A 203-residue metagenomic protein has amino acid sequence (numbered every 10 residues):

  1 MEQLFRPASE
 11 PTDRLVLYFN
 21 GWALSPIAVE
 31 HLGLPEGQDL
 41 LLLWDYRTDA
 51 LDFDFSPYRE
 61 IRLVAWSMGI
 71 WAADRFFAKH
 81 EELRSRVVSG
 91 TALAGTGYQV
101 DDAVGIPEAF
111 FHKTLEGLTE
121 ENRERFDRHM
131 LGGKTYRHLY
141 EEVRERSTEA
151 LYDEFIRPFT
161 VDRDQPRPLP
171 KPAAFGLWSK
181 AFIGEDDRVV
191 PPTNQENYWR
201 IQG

Functional and structural regions predicted by a protein language model:
M1-R59, F110-F111: Active-site catalytic motif of lipid deacylating hydrolases and related acyltransferases
L17-G21, W66, I183-G184: The conserved beta1-alpha1 loop
E30-H31, L177, P191-R200: Short alpha-helix in the alpha/beta-hydrolase fold that links the catalytic acid
V64-A73: Gly/Ala-rich beta-loop-alpha elbow adjacent to hydrolase catalytic centers
E82-G117, E154-R163: Flexible "cap/lid" loop of the alpha/beta hydrolase fold
Q99-E142: Helix-rich cap/lid subdomain of alpha/beta-hydrolase
Y140-L169: Hydrophobic, aromatic-rich cap/lid helix
F175, A181-I183, D187: Short beta-strand/loop motif that positions the catalytic acidic residue of the alpha/beta-hydrolase fold
